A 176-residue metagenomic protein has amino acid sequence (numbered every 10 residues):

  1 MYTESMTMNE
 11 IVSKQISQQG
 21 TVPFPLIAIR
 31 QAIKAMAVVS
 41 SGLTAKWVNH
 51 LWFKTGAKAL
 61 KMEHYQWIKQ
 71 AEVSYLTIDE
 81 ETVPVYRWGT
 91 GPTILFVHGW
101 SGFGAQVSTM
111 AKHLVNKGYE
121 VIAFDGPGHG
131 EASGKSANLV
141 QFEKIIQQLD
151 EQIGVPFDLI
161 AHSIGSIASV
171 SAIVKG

Functional and structural regions predicted by a protein language model:
G20-Y75: An N-terminal hydrophobic leader/cap segment in hydrolases
E72-W88: A short loop-to-beta-strand scaffold at the N-terminal edge of the catalytic core in hydrolase folds
W88-I94: Proline/glycine-enriched tight loop/beta-turn segments at coil->beta junctions that connect or precede beta-strands
G91, G99-G102: Active-site glycine-rich loops that stabilize anionic/oxyanionic intermediates across multiple enzyme folds
V97-G99, H162: The conserved beta1-alpha1 loop
G104, A111-S133: Conserved alpha/beta-hydrolase
S136-F157, I167: Alpha/beta-hydrolase active-site loop
S166-G176: Short glycine-enriched nucleophile-adjacent loop and the immediately C-terminal alpha-helix near the catalytic center
